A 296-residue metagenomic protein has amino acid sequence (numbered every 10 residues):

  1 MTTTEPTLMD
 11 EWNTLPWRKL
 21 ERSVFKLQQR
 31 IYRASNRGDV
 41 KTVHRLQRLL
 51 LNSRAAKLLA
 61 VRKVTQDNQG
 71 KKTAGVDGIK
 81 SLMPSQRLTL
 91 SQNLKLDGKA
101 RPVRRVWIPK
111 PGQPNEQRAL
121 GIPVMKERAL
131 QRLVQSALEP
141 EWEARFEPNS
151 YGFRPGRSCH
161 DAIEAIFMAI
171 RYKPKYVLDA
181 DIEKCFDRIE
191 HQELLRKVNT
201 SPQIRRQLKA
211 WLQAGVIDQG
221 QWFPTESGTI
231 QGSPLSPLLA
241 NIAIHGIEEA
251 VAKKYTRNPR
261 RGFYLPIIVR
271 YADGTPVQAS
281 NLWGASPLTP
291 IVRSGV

Functional and structural regions predicted by a protein language model:
M1-L15, R22, Q28-I31, R104-P114: Extended, highly charged clamp/arch subdomains and adjacent linkers that form or line substrate-binding channels
E11-G70, S136-G152: Charged boundary/loop elements
V43-G112, Q117: Phosphate/adenylate-binding "loop-and-lid" substructures adjacent to NTP/NAD/dNTP-binding pockets in NTP-dependent
K63, S91-N115, M125, A129-L138 (+3 more regions): Reverse-transcriptase-like RNA-dependent polymerase core
K71, V76-P84, R101, P109 (+3 more regions): Catalytic phosphate-handling regions of large nucleic-acid enzymes and associated NTPases
V76, S136, A180-I182: Residues immediately flanking
R145-N149, F153-R157, D161-L288: Conserved polymerase palm-domain catalytic core
P202, R293-V296: A common structural junction motif
